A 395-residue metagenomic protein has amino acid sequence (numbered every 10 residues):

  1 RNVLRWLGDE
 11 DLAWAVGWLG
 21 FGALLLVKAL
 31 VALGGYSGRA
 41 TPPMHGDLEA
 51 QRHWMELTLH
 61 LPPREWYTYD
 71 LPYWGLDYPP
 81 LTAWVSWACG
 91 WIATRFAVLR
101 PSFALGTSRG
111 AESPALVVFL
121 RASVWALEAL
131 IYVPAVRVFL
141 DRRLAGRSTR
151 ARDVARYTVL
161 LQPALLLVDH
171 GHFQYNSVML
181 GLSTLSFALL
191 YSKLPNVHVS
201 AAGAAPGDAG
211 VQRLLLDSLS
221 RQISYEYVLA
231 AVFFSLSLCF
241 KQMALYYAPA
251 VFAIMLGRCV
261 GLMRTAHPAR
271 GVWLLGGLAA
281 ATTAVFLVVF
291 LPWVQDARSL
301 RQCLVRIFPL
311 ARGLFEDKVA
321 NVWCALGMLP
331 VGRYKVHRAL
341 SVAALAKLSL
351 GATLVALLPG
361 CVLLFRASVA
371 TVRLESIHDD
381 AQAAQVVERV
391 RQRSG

Functional and structural regions predicted by a protein language model:
R1-G38, R137-D153: Start-transfer (signal-anchor) and selected internal transmembrane alpha helices of multi-pass inner/ER membrane
A15-A23, L120, V154-T158, H198 (+6 more regions): Alpha-helical transmembrane segments of integral membrane proteins
G22-L24, G110, V138, R142 (+5 more regions): Membrane-embedded helix bundles of polyisoprenyl
L48-H53, L57-R100, A104-R121, Q162-S183 (+5 more regions): Membrane-interfacial catalytic/cofactor-binding modules of polytopic membrane enzymes
C89, L120-V133: Hydrophobic alpha-helical transmembrane segments in multi-pass integral membrane proteins
A97, F139-R147, L194-P195, V260-G261 (+2 more regions): Membrane-interfacial segments
I131-F139, L182-L194, P249-L256, A284 (+1 more regions): Transmembrane alpha-helical segments
A205, A209-G210, Y246-T283: Perimembrane helix-loop-helix junctions
